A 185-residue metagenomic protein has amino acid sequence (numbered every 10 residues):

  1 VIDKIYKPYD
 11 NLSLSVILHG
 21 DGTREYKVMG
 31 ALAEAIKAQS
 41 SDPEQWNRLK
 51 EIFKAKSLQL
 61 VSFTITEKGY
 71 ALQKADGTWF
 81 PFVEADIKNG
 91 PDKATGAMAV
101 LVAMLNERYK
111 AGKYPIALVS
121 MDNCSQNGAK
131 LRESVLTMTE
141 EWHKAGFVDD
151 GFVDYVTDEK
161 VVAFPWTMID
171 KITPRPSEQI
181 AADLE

Functional and structural regions predicted by a protein language model:
V1-E185: Substrate/ligand-engaging "lid" and interaction regions
